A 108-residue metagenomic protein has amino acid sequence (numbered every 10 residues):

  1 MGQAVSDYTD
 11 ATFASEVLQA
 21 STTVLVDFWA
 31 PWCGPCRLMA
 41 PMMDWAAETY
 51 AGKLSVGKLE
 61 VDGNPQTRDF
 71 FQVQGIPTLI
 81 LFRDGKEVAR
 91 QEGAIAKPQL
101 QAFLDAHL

Functional and structural regions predicted by a protein language model:
M1-V5, A102: N-terminal targeting signals for export/organelle localization
A4, W29, S55-G57: Conserved Rossmann-like nucleotide-binding pocket used by diverse enzymes that bind dinucleotide cofactors
V5-V24, P65: A short beta-strand-turn-helix
S21-T22, W29-W32, G75: Short pre-active-site segment immediately N-terminal to redox-active cysteine/selenocysteine motifs in thiol-based
S21-T23, L38-L59: Conserved helix-turn-beta segment immediately C-terminal to the redox Cys motif in thioredoxin-like folds
F28-M42: Conserved redox-active cysteine motifs that mediate thiol-disulfide chemistry, especially di-cysteine Cys-X(1-2)-Cys
V61-R68: Structural microenvironment flanking redox-active thiols in thiol-disulfide oxidoreductases
G75, L81-L108: Non-catalytic, surface beta->alpha helical segment in thiol-disulfide oxidoreductase systems
